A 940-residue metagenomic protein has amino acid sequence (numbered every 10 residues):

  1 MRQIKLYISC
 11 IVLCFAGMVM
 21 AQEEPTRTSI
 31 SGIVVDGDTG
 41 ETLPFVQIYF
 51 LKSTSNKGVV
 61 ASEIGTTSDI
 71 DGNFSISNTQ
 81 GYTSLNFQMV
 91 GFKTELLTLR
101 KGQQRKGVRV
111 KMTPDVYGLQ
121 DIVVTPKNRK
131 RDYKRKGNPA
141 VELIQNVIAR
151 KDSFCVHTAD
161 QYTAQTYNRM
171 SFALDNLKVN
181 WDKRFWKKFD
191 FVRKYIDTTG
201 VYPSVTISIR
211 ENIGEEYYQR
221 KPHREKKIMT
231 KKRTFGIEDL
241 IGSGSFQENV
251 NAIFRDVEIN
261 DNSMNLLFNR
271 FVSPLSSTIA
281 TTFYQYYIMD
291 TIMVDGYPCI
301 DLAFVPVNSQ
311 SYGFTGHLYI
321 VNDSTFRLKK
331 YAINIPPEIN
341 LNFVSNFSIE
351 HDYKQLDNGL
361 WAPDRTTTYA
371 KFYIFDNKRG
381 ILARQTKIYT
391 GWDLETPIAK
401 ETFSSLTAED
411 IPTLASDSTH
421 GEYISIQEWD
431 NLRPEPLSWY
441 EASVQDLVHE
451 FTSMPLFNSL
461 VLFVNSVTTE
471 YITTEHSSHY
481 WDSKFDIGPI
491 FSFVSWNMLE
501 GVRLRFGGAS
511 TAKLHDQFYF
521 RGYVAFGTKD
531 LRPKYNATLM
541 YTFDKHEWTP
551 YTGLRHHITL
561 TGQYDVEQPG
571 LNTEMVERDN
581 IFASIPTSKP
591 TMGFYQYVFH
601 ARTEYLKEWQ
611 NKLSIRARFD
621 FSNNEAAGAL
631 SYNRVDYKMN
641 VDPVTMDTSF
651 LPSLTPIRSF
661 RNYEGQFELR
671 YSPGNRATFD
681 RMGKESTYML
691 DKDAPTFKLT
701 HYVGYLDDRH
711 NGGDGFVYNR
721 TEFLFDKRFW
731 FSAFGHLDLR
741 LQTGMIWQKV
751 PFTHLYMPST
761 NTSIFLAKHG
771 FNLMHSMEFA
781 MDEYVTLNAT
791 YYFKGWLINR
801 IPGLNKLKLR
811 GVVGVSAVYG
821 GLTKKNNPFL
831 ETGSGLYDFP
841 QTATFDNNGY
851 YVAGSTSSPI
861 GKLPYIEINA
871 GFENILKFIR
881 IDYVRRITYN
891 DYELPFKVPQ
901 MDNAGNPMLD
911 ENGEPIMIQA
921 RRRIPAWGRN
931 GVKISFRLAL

Functional and structural regions predicted by a protein language model:
Q22-P25, V108-P126: Conserved "repeat-terminator" motif of extracellular CCP/Sushi domains
T28-D36, G72, V110: A short, amphipathic beta-strand motif
T28-I30, D38-N56, Q80: Short, ordered, surface-exposed loop/turn motifs in non-cytosolic proteins
V46-L51, L85, V124, A164 (+2 more regions): Hydrophobic beta-strand segments
T54-N73: Short, acidic Ser/Thr/Gly-rich low-complexity loop/linker segments typical of extracellular and cell-surface proteins
S55-K57, A61, S84-T98: A short, solvent-exposed loop/turn motif at the edges and junctions of modular extracellular/periplasmic domains
Y117, D121, N128-C299, V305-G313 (+11 more regions): Structured extracytoplasmic
L406-L940: Exposed, low-structure sequence patches enriched in small/polar residues
